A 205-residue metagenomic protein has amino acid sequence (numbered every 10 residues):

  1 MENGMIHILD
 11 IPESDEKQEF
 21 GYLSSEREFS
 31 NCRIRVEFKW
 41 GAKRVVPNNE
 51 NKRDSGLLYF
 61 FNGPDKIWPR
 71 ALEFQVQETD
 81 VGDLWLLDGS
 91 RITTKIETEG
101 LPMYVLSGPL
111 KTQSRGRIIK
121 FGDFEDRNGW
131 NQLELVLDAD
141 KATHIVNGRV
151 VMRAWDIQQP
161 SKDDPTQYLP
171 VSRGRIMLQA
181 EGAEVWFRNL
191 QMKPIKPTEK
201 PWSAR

Functional and structural regions predicted by a protein language model:
M1-R205: Carbohydrate-interacting regions of secretory-pathway proteins
